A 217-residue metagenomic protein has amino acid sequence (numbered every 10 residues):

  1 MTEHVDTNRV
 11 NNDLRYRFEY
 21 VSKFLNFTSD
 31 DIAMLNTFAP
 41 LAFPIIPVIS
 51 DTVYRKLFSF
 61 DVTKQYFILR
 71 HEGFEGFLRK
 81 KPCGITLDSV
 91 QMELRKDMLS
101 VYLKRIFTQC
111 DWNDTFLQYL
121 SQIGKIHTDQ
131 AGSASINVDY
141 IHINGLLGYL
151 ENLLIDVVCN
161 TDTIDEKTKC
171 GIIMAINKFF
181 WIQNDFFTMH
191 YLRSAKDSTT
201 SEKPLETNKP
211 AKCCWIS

Functional and structural regions predicted by a protein language model:
T2, Y16, N160-S217: Short terminal or interdomain "cap/linker" segment that borders an active site or interface and mediates
E3-H4, N8, F18-K23, L35-N36 (+1 more regions): Heme-based O2/NO sensor domains and their adjacent alpha-helical segments, primarily globin folds but also including
N12-D30: Signal-transmission linkers at sensory-effector interfaces
S29, M34-N36, P40-A42, S198: Short leucine-rich amphipathic alpha-helices used at interfaces
